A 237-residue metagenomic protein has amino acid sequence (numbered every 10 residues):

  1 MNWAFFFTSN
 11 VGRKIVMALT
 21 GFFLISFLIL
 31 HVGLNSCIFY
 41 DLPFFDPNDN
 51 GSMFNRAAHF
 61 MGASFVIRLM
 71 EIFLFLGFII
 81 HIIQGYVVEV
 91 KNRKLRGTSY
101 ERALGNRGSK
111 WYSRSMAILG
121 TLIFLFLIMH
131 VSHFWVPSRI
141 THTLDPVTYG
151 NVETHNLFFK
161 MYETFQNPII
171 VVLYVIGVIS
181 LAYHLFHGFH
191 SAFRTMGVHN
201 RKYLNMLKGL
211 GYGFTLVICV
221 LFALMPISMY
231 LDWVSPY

Functional and structural regions predicted by a protein language model:
M1-Y237: Membrane-embedded alpha-helical bundles that constitute the cytochrome b-like, heme-associated redox core of multi-pass
